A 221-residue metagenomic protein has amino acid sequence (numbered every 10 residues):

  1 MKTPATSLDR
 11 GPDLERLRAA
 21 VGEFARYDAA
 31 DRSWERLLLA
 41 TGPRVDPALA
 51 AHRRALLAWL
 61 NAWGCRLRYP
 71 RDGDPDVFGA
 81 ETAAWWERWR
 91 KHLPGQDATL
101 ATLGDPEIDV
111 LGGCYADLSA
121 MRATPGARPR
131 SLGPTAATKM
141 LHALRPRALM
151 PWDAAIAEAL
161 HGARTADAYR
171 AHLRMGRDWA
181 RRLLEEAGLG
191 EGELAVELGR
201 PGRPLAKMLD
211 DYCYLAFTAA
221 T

Functional and structural regions predicted by a protein language model:
M1-R128, R147-T221: An N-terminal alpha-helical hairpin/helix-loop-helix interaction module that forms a charged, gly/pro-flexible surface
A136-A137: Conserved beta-strand->loop/alpha-helix structural units within folded catalytic cores of enzymes with alpha/beta
M140: Cytochrome P450 catalytic-core helices
A143: A short His-aromatic
